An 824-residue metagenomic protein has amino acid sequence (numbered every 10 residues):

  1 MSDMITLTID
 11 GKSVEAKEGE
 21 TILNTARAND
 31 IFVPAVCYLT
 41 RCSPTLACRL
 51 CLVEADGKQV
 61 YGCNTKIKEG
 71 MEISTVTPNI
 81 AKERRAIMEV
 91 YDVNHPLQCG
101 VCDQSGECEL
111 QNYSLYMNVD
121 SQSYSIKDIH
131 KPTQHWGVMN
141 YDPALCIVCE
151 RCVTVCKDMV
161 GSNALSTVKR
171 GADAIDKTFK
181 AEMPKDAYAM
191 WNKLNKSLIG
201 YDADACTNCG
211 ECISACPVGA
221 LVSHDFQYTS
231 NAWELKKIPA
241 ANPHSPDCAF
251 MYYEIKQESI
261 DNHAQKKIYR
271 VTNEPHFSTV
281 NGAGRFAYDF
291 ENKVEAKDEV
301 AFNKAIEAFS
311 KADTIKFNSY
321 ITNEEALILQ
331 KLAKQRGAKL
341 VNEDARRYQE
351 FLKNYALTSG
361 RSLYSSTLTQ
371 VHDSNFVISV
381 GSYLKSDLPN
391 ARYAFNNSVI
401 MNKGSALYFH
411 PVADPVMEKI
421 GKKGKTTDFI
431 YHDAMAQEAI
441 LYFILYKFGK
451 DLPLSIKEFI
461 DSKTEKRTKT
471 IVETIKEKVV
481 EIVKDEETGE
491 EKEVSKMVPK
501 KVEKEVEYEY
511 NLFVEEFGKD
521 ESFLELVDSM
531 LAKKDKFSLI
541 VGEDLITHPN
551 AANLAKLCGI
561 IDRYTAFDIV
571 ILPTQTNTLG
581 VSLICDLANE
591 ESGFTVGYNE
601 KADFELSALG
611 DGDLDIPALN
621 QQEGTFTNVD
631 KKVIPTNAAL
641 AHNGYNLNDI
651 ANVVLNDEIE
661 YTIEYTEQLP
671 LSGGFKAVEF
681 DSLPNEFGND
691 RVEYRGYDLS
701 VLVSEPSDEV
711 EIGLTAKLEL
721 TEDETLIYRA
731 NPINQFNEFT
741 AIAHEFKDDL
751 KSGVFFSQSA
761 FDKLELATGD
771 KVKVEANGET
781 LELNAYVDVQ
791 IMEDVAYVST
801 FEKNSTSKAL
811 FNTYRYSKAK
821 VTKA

Functional and structural regions predicted by a protein language model:
M1-S2, V33, Y38-L39, Q330 (+6 more regions): A cross-kingdom feature strongest in bacterial/archaeal respiratory oxidoreductases
S2-R27, A35, L39, E54 (+6 more regions): N-terminal export/assembly segments and adjacent metallocofactor-ligating motifs of anaerobic energy-metabolism
T45-L46, G57-Y61, T65-N79: S4-like RNA-binding module at protein N-termini
V53-D56, L539, V774: A generic structural signal for residues embedded in beta-strands
N64-E69, N192-N195, M417-K425, K533-V541 (+1 more regions): Short acidic (Asp/Glu) and glycine-rich catalytic loops that position anionic groups and cofactors
N94-I126, P132, C152, L165-A172 (+6 more regions): N-terminal leader/propeptide and maturation segments of large enzyme subunits in energy/redox metabolism and hydrolases
L221-Q227, D261-Y269, I315, V341-N342 (+4 more regions): Acidic/polar loop patches that form or flank catalytic/metal-binding clefts of enzymes that bind anionic ligands
K422-S592, S672-V701: Active-site phosphate/pyrophosphate-binding segments
